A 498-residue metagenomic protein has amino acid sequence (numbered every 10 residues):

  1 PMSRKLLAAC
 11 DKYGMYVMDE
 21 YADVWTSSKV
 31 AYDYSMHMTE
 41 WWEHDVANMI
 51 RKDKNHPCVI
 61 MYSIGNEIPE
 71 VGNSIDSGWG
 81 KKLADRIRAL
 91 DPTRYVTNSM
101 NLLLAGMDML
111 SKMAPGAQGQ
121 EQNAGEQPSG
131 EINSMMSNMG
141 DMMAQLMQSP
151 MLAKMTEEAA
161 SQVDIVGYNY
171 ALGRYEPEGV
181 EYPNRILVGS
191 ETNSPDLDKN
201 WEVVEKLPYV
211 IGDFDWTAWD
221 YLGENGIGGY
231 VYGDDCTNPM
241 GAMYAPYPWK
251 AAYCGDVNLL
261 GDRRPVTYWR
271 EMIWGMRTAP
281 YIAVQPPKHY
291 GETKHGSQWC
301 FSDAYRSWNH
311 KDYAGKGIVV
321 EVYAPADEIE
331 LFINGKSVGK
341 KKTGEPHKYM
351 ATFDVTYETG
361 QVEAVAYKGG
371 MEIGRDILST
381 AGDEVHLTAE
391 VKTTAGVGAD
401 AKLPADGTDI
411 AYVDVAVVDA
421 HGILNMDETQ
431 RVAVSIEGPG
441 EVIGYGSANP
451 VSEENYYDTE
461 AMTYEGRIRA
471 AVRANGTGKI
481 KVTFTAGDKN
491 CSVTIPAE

Functional and structural regions predicted by a protein language model:
P1-T39, G80-R94: Aromatic-lined substrate-binding rim segments of carbohydrate-active enzymes
V46-S74: Active-site groove signature of glycoside hydrolases
C58-Y62, G80-A89, Y95-L403, G407 (+1 more regions): Substrate-binding clefts and catalytic carboxylate motifs of secreted carbohydrate-active enzymes
K341, H386, S435-V451: Short aromatic-acidic-glycine turn motif
A351-Y357, Y457-G476: Short, hydrophobic beta-strand segments
E358-V362, A411, G478-I480: Exposed beta-strand face motif in extracellular beta-rich ectodomains
G407-V413: Short, solvent-exposed loop/turn segments enriched in Ser/Thr/Gly
